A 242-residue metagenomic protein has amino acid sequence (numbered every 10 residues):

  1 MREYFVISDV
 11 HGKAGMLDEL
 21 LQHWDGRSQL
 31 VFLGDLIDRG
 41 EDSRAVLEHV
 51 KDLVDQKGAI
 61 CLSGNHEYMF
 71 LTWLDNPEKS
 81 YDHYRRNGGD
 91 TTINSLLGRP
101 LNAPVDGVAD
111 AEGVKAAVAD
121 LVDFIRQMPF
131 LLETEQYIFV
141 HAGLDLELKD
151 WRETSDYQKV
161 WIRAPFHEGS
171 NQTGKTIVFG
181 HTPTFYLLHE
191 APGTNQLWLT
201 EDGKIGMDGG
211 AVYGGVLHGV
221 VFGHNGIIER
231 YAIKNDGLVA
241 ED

Functional and structural regions predicted by a protein language model:
M1-H49, L53-D55, A59: N-terminal active-site segment of His-dependent metallophosphoesterases
V6, L30-F32, C61-L62, I138 (+2 more regions): Residue-level marker for buried hydrophobic side chains located in beta-strands that build the well-ordered beta-sheet
D9, D35, V50, G64-N65 (+6 more regions): Divalent metal-coordination and catalytic microenvironments
H11-G12, D38, Y68, L144 (+2 more regions): Short, glycine/acidic-enriched loop or turn micro-motifs at the edges of active sites
E19-H23, A45-E48, D75-E78, E153-T154 (+2 more regions): Short, glycine/charged-enriched secondary-structure capping and boundary segments
R39-P129: Active-site neighborhood of divalent metal-dependent phosphoester bond hydrolases
N102-V216, F222, G226-I228, I233: Acidic, His/Gly-enriched loop-helix segments that form or flank divalent-metal centers in metallo-dependent hydrolases
Y231-E241: Short, solvent-exposed aromatic-acidic interface loops
